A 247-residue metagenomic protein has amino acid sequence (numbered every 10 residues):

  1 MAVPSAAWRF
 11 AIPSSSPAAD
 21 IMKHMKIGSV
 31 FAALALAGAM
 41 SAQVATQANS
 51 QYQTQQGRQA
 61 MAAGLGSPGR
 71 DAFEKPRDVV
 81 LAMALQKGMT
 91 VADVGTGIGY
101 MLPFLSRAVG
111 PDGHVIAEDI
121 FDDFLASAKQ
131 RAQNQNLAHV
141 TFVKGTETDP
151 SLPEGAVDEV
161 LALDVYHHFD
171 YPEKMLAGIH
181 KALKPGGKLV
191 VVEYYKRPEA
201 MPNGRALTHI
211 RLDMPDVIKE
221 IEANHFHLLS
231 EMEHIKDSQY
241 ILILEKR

Functional and structural regions predicted by a protein language model:
G88-G97: Conserved class I S-adenosyl-L-methionine
I98-P111: Conserved SAM-binding loop of SAM-dependent methyltransferases across substrates and taxa, primarily the Class I
S106-R107, E173-K188: A short glycine-rich, Lys/Arg-flanked "PGG" loop and its adjoining helix->strand segment in the class I
F121-D122: Conserved SAM/SAH-binding beta-strand->alpha-helix loop
Q135-T148: Conserved SAM-binding strand-loop segment of SAM-dependent methyltransferases
P150-V160: A short acidic, Gly/Pro-enriched loop at the edge of an enzyme's catalytic core that lines a small-molecule cofactor
D158-E173: A short SAM/SAH-binding and catalytic strip from SAM-dependent methyltransferases
S230-R247: Core SAM-dependent methyltransferase catalytic element
